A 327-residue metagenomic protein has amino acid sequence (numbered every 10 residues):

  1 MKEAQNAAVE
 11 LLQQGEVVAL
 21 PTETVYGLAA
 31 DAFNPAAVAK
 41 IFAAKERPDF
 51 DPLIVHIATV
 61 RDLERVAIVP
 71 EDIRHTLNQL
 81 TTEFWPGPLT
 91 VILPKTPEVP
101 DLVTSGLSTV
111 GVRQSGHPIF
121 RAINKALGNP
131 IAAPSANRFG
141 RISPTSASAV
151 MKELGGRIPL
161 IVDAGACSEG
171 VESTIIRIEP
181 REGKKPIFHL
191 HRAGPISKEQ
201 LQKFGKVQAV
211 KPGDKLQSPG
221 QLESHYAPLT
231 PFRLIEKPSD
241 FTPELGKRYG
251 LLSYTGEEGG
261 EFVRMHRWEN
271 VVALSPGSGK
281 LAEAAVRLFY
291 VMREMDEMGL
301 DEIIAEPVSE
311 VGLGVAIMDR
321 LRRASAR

Functional and structural regions predicted by a protein language model:
M1-R327: Active-site-adjacent structural elements in enzyme catalytic cores
